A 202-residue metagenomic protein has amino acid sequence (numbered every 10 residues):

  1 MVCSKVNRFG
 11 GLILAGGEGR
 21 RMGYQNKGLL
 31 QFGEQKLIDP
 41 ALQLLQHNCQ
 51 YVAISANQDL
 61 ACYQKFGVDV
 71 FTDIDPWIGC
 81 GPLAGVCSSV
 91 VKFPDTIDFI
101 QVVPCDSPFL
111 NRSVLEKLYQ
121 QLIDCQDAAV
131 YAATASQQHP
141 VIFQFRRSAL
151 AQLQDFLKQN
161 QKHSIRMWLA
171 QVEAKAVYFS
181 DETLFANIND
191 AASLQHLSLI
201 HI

Functional and structural regions predicted by a protein language model:
V2-K162, A170-L184, A192: Nucleotide and nucleotide-moiety/phosphate-recognizing core
I200-I202: Conserved small/polar residues in nucleotide/adenosyl-binding loops
